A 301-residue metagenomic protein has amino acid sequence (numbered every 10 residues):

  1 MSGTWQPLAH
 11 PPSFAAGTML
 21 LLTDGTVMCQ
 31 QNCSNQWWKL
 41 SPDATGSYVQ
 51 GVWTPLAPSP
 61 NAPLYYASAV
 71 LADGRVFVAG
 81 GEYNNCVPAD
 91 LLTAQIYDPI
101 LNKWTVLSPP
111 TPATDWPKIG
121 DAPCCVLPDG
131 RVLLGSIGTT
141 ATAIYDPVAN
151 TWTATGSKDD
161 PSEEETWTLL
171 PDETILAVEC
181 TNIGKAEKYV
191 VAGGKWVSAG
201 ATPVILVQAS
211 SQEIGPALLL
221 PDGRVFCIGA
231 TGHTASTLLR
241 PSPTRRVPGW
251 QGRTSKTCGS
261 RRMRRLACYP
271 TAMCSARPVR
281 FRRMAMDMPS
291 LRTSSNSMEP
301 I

Functional and structural regions predicted by a protein language model:
M1-I301: Kelch-like beta-propeller repeat domains
